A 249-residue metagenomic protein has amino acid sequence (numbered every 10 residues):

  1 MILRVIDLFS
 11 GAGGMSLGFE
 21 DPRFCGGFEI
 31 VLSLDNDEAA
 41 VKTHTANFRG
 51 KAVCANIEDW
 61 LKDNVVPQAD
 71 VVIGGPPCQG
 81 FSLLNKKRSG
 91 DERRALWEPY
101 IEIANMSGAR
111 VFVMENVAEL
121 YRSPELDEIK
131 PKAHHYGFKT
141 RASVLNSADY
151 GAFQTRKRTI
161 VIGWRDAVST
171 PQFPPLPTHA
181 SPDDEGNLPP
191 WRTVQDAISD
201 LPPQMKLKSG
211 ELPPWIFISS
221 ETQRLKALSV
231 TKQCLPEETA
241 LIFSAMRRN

Functional and structural regions predicted by a protein language model:
I2-R110, A118-R122, D127-E128: Core alpha/beta nucleotide-donor-binding catalytic domains of modification enzymes
D63-A69, F81-N249: Class I S-adenosyl-L-methionine
